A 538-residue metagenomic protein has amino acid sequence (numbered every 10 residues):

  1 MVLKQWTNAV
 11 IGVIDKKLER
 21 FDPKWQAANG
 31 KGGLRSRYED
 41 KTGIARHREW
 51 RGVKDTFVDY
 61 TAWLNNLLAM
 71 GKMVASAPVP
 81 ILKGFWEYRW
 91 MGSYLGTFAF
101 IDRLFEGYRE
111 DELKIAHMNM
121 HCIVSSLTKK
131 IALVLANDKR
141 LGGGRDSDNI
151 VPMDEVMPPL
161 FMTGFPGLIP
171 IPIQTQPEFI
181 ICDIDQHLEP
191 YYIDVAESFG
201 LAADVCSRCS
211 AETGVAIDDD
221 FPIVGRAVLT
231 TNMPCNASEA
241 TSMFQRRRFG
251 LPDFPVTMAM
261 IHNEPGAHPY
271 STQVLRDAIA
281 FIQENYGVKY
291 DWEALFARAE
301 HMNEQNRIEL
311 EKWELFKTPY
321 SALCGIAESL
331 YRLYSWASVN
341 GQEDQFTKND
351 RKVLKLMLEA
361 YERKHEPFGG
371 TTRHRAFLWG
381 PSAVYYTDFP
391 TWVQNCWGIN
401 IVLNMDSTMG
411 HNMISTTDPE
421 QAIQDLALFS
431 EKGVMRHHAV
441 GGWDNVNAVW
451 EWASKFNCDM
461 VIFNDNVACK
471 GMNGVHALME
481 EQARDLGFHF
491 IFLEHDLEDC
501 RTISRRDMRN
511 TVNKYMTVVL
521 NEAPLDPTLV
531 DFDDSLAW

Functional and structural regions predicted by a protein language model:
V2-N29, G33-A45, E49-G52, T56 (+1 more regions): Peripheral docking tails and interdomain loops at the edges of cofactor- or intermediate-handling domains
G12-I150, T272, R276, A280-H411: A charged, amphipathic alpha-helical module
A77, M91-V224: Generic N-terminal leader/targeting and pre-domain segments
R145-D146, D154-D194, W379-G441, N445-W450: Redox- and metal-dependent alpha/beta enzyme cores, enriched for Fe-S-associated oxidoreductases and cofactor-handling
P152-M157, L229-P234, L378-A383, D465-V467: Structural motif
G164, T387, T391-L403, T417-F429 (+2 more regions): Hydrophobic alpha/beta core scaffold segments
F199-F281: Gly/lys/ser-thr-rich phosphate-binding loops in alpha/beta enzymes that coordinate phosphoanhydride or phosphate groups
D204-F221, F281-E300, L428-W450, S454 (+1 more regions): Extended, charge-rich low-complexity interaction segments
